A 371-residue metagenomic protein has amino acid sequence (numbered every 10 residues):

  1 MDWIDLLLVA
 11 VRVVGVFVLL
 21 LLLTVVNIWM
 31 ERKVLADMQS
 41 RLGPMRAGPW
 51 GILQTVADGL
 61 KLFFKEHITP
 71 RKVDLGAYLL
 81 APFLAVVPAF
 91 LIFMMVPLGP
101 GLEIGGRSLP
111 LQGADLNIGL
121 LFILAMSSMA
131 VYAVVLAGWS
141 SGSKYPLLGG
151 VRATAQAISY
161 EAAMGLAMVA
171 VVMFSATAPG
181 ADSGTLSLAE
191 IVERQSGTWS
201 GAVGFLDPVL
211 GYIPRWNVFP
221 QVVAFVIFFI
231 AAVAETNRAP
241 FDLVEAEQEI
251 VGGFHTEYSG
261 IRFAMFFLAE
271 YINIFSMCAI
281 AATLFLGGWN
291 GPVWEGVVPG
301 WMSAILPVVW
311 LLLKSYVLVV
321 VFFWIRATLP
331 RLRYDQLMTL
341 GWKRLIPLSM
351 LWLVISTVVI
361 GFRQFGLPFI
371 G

Functional and structural regions predicted by a protein language model:
M1-G371: Selective transmembrane helix interface/packing segments
